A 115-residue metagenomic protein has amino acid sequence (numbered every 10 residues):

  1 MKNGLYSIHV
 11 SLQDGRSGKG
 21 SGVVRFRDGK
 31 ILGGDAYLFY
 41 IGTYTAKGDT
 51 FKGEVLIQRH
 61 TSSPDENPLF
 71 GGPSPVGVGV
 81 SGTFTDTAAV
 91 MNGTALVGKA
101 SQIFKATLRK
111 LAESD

Functional and structural regions predicted by a protein language model:
M1-R16, M91: Tryptophan-anchored aromatic micro-motifs
I8, I31-G34, F51-V55, A89-G93: Short hydrophobic/aromatic-rich beta-strand segments that constitute the beta-sheet cores of beta-sandwich/beta-barrel
L12-Q13, G34-F39, L56-H60, A95-S101: Short, solvent-exposed aromatic-acidic interface loops
G18, R25-R27, A36-L38, S74-V78 (+1 more regions): Residues that act as N-cap/strand-start positions at coil-to-secondary-structure junctions
S21, A46-K47, V90-D115: Edge beta-strand at a domain terminus
G22-R25, I41-Y44, G77-F84, A95 (+1 more regions): Hydrophobic/aromatic beta-strand elements that line small-molecule binding cavities or substrate pockets in beta-rich
V24-R27, S62-P64: Short Pro/Gly-enriched beta-strand edge/turn motifs at strand-loop
A36-D86: Contiguous, well-ordered beta-strand patches that form the walls/edges of small beta-barrel/beta-sandwich domains
